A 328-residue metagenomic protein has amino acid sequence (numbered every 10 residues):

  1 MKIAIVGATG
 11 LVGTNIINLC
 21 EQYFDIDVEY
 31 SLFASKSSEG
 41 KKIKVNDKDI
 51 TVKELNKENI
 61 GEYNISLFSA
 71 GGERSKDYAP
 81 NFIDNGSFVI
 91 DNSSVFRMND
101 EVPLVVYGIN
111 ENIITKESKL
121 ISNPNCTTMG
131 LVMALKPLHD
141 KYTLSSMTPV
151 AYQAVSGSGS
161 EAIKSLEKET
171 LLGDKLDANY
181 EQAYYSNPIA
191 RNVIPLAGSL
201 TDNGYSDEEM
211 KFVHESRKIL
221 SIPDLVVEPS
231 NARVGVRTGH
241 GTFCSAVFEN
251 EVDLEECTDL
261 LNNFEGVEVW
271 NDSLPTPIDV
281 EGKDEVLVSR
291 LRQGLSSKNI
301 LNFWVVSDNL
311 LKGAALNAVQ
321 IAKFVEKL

Functional and structural regions predicted by a protein language model:
M1-I189, V226, T276, V280 (+5 more regions): N-terminal Rossmann-like NAD(P) cofactor-binding subdomain of oxidoreductases, focused on the glycine-rich
S66, V155-L328: Charged docking surfaces used in two-component/phosphorelay signaling
